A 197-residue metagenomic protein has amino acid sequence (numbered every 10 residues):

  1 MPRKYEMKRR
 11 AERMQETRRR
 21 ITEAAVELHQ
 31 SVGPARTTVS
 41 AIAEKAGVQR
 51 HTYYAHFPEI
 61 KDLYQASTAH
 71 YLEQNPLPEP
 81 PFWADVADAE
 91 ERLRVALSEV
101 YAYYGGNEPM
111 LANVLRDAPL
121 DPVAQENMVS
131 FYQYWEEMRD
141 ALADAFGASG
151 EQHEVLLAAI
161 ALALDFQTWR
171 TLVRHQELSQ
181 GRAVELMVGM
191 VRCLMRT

Functional and structural regions predicted by a protein language model:
M1-V32, R36-G47, K61-D62: Basic, helix-initiating cap at the start of DNA-binding domains
R20, A24-V32, P78, F82-D85 (+4 more regions): Solvent-exposed, amphipathic alpha-helical segments
E27, S31, R36, E44 (+1 more regions): Amphipathic alpha-helical linker/stalk segments
A46-F57: Short hydrophobic/aromatic patch on the recognition helix
H56-F57, A66, L186: Residues in the recognition helix of alpha-helical DNA-binding motifs
F57, R116-L120, A163: Short helix-capping/turn signature of helix-turn-helix
S98, A102-L115, P122-G150, E154-A158 (+1 more regions): Amphipathic alpha-helical packing segments from all-alpha helical-bundle domains
L157-L178, C193-T197: Amphipathic C-terminal alpha-helical segment
